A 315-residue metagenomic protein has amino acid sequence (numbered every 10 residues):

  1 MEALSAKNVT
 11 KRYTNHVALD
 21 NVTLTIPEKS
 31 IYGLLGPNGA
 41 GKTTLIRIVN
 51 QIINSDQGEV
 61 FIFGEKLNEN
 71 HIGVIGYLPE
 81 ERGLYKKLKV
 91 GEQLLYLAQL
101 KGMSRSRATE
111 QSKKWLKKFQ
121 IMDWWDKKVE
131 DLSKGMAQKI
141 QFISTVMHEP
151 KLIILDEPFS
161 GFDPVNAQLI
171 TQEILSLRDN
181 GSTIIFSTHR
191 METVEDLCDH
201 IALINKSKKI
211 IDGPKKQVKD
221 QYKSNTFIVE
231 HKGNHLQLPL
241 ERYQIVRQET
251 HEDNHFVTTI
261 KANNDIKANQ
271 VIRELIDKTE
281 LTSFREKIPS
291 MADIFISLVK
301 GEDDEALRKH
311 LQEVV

Functional and structural regions predicted by a protein language model:
E2-A6, K11-N205, I211: ABC transporter nucleotide-binding domains
R82, Y243-Q244, T279: Structural motif
Y85, E192, H235, I266 (+1 more regions): Short alpha-helical
T171-K261: ABC transporter nucleotide-binding domain
N263-V315: C-terminal coupling/interaction segments
